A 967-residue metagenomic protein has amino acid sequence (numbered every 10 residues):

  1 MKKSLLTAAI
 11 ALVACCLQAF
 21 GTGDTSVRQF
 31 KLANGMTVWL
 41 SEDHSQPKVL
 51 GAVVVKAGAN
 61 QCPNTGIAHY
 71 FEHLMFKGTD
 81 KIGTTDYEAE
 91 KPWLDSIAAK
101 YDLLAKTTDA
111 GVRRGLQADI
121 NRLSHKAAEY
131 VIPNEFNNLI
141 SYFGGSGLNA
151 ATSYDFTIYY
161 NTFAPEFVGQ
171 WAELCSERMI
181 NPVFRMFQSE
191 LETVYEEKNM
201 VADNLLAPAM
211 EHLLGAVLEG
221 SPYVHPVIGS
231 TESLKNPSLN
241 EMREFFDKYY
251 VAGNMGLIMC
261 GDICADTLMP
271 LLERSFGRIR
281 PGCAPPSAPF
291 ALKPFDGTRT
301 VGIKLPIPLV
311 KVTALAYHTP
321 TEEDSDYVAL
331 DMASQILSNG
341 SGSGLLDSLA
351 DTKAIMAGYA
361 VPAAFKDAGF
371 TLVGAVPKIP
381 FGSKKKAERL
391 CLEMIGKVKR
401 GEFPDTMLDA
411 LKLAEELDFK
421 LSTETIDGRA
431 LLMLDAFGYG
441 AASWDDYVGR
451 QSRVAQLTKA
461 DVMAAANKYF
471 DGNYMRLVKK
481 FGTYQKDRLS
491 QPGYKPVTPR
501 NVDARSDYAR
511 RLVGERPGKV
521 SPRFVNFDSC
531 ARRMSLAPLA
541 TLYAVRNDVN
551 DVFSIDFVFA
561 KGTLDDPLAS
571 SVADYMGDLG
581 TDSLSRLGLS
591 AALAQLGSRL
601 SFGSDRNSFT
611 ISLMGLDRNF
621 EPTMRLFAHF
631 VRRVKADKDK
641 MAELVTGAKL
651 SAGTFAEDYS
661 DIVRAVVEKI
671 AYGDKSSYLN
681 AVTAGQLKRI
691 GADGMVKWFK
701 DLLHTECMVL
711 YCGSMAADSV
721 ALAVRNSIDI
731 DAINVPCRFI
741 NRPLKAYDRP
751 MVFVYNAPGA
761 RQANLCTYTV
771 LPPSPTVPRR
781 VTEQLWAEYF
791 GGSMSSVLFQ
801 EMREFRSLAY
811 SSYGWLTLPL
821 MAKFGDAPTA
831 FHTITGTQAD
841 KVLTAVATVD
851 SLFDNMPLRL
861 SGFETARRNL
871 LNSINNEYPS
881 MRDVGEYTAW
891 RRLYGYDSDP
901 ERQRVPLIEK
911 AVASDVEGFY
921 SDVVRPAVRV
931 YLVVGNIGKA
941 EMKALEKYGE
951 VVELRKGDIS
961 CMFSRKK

Functional and structural regions predicted by a protein language model:
M1-S4: Positively charged n-region of N-terminal signal peptides that target proteins for export
T7-C16: Bacterial N-terminal signal peptides
T22-V54, A531-V549: Mature N-terminal segment immediately following signal peptide/propeptide cleavage in secreted/periplasmic
K31, Y87-P285, T313, T321 (+3 more regions): Charge-rich, well-structured scaffold segments of protease-associated domains
G35, H44-W93, L315, S325-L337 (+7 more regions): Active/ligand-binding-proximal structured segments within catalytic/core domains that scaffold catalytic residues
H44-P47, V251, P308-L309, D367 (+3 more regions): Short strand-connecting beta-turns/loops that link adjacent beta-strands
A57-A59, P377-I379, F559-T563, D617 (+2 more regions): Beta-strand elements of well-folded, non-transmembrane domains
N199, G215, A284-G342, L372-G374 (+6 more regions): His/Glu-based metal-binding/catalytic segments typifying zinc-dependent metallopeptidases
